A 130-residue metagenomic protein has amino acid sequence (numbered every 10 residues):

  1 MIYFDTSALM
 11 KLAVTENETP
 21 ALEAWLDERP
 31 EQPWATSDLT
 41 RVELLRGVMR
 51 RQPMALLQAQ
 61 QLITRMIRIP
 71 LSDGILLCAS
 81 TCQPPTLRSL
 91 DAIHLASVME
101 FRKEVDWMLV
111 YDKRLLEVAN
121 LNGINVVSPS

Functional and structural regions predicted by a protein language model:
M1, S37, R50, I69 (+1 more regions): Acidic, PIN/NYN-like endoribonuclease modules and their adjacent C-terminal/linker elements
M1-T36, V48-Q60, G123-I124, S130: Short, well-structured N-terminal submotif of metal-dependent ribonuclease cores
D5, D91, D112: Acidic active-site catalytic centers that drive phospho-/nucleotidyl reactions and related ester hydrolyses
A21, E43, C78, E117-V118: Phosphate- and divalent-cation-binding pockets in alpha/beta enzyme and binding domains that engage nucleotide-derived
T40, I75, H94, R114-L115: Alpha-helix capping/helix-boundary segments
T64-A96: Acidic catalytic patch
